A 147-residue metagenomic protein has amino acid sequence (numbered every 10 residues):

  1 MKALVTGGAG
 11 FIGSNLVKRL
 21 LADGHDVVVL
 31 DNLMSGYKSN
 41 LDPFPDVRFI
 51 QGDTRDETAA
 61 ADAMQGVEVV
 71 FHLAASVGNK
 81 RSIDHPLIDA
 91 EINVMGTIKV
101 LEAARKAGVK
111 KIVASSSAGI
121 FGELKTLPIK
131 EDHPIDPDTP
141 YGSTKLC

Functional and structural regions predicted by a protein language model:
M1-C147: N-terminal Rossmann-like NAD(P)+-binding domain of SDR-like oxidoreductases, especially those catalyzing
